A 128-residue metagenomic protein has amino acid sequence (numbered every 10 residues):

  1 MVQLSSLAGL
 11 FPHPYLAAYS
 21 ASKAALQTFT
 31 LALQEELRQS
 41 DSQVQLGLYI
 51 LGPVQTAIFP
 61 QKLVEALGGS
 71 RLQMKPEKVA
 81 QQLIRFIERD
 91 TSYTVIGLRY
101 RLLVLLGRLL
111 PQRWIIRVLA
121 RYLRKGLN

Functional and structural regions predicted by a protein language model:
Q3: Rossmann-fold scaffold of SDR-type NAD(P)-dependent oxidoreductases
S6: Residue(s) in the substrate-gating loop at a strand-loop-helix junction that position the organic substrate next
G9-F11: Conserved catalytic-site region of short-chain dehydrogenase/reductase
H13-A17: Active-site loop immediately N-terminal to the catalytic Tyr-X3-Lys motif of short-chain dehydrogenase/reductase
S22: Active-site helix of classical SDR
A25, A32-L33, L37: Conserved alpha-helical elements of the SDR catalytic core
E36-L98: SDR active-site lid
T91-K125: A transmembrane-helix-recognition feature enriched in membrane-embedded lipid enzymes and envelope glyco-/phospholipid
